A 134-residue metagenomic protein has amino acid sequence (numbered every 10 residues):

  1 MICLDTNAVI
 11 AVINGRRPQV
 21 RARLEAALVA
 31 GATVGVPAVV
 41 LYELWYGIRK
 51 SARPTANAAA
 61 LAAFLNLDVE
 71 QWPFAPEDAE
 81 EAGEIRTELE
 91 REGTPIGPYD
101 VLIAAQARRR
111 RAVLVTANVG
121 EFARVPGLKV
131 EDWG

Functional and structural regions predicted by a protein language model:
M1, A104, R108-G134: Acidic, PIN/NYN-like endoribonuclease modules and their adjacent C-terminal/linker elements
M1-V36, I48-A63: Short, well-structured N-terminal submotif of metal-dependent ribonuclease cores
D5, P37, I96-G97, N118-V119: Histidine- and aromatic-rich ligand-binding microenvironments
D5-T6, L44, A82, A107 (+1 more regions): Generic structural signal for small/hydrophobic residues in well-ordered secondary structure, especially within
A8-V9, V40, D78, I103 (+1 more regions): Alpha-helix capping/helix-boundary segments
V39, F74-P76, A117, W133: Conserved beta-strand termini and adjacent loop/short-helix elements that scaffold enzyme active sites in alpha/beta
L65-L67, V125-P126: Short, structured coil segments at secondary-structure junctions
E70-V115: Active-site neighborhoods of divalent-metal-dependent phosphate/nucleic-acid chemistry enzymes
